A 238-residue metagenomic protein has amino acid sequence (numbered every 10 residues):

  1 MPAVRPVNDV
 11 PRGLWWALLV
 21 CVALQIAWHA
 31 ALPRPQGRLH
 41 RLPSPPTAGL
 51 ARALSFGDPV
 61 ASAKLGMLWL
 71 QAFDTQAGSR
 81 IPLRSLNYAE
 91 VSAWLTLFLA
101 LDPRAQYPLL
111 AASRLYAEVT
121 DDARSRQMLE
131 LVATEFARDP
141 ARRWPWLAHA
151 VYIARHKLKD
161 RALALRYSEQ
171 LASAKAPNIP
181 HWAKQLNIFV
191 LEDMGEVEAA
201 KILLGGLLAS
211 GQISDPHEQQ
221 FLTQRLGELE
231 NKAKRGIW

Functional and structural regions predicted by a protein language model:
P2-D102, G205, T223, N231-W238: N-terminal alpha-helical interaction modules that lie
L14, P35-L42, H156-L158, L163 (+4 more regions): Intrinsic low-complexity, intrinsically disordered or marginally ordered coil/linker segments
A51-S62, R80, T96-D102, A133-R143 (+2 more regions): Flexible helix-coil transition and linker loops at the boundaries of alpha-helical arrays
R80, R84-N87, A100-L101, E118-D121 (+2 more regions): Alpha-helix C-terminal capping/termination sites
A89-E90, L95, R124-A137, D160-A174 (+2 more regions): Alpha-helical repeat scaffolds
L109-L186: Alpha-helical adaptor scaffolds
Y116, W144-R155, H181-M194, D215-R235: TPR/TPR-like alpha-solenoid helical repeat scaffolds
